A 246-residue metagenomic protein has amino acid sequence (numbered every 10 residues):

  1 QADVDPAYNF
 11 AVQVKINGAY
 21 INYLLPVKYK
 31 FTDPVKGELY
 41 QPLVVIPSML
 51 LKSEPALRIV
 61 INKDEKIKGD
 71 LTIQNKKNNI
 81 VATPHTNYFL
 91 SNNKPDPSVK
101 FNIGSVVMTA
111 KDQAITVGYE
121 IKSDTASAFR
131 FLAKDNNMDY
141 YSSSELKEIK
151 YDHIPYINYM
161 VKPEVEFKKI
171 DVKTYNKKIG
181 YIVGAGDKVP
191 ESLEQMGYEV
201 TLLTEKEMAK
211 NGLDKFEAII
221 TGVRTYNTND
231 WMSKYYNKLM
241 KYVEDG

Functional and structural regions predicted by a protein language model:
Q1, N87-D124: Intrinsically disordered, low-complexity Pro/Gly/Ser/Thr-rich segments with frequent PxxP/GP/PP motifs and embedded
Q1-P26, G118-R130: Eukaryote-biased detector of low-complexity, proline/serine/threonine-rich segments and adjacent exposed loops
A19-P55, D139-D171: Short beta-strand elements
V60-K66, I73-V81, D124, G184: Short solvent-exposed strand-capping/beta-turn motif centered on an Asx-Ser/Thr pair
Q74-D96, K134-N136: Short acidic, flexible loop segments centered on an aromatic residue
A110-Y156: Helix-enriched interaction subdomains in cytosolic or periplasmic regions, typified by TIR/SEFIR signaling/NADase cores
P155-E194: An acidic-aromatic substrate-binding cleft motif
K178-D245: Helical hinge/lid and interdomain linker segments adjacent to catalytic or ligand-binding clefts that mediate domain
